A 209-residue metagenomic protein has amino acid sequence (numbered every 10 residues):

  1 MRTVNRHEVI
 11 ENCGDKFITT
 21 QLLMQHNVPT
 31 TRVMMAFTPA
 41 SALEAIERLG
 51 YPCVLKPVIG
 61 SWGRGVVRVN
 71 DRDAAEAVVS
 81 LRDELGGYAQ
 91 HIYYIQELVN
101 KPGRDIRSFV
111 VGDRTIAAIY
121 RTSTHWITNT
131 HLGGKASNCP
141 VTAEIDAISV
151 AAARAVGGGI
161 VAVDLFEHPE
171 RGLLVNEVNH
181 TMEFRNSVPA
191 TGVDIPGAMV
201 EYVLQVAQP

Functional and structural regions predicted by a protein language model:
M1: A short helix->loop->beta-strand "cap" motif at the edges of active sites that frequently abuts
I10-Y94, V99-G103, A143, P209: Active-site nucleotide/adenylate-binding loops and adjacent lid/helix of ATP-dependent enzymes
C53, Y94, I116-A117, V161 (+1 more regions): Protein kinase-like catalytic core scaffold
G60, N100, D113, H168-R171: Short strand-connecting beta-turns/loops that link adjacent beta-strands
R64, R104-I106, D113, V163 (+1 more regions): Change "...and in nucleic-acid phosphodiester-cleaving endonucleases..." to "...and in nucleic-acid processing enzymes
V67-V156: Phosphate-binding site of ATP-dependent enzymes
I127-V175, G197-Q208: A long amphipathic alpha-helix within ATP-dependent nucleotide-binding catalytic cores
N179-G192: Glycine-rich phosphate/pyrophosphate-binding beta-alpha loops
